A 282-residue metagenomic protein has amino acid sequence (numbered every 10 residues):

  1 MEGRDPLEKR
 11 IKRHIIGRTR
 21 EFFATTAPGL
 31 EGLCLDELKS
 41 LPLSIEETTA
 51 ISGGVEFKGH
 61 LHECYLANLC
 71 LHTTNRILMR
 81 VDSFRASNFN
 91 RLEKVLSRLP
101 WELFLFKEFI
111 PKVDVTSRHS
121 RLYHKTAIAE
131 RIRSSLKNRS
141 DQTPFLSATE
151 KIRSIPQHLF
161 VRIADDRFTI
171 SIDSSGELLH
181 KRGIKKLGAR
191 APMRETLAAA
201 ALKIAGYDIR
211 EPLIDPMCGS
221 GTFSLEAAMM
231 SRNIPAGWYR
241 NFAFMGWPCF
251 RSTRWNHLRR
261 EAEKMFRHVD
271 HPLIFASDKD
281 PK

Functional and structural regions predicted by a protein language model:
E2-Q157: Non-catalytic nucleic-acid substrate-recognition regions in nucleic-acid-modifying enzymes
I16, I152-R153, R162, Y207 (+1 more regions): Solvent-exposed alpha-helices and their adjacent loops that cap or buttress functional pockets in soluble metabolic
L38, V113, V161, A201 (+1 more regions): A residue-level signal for conserved active-site and pocket-lining positions in enzyme catalytic cores
A50, I163-D165, S220: A generic beta-sheet turn/junction motif
D114-T116, L179-R182, R267-H268: Short glycine/proline-rich turn/loop motifs
L159-S175: C-terminal edge-of-domain segments
I170-I204: SAM-dependent Rossmann-like transferase core, predominantly class I methyltransferases with a strong bias toward
M193-K282: Conserved S-adenosyl-L-methionine
